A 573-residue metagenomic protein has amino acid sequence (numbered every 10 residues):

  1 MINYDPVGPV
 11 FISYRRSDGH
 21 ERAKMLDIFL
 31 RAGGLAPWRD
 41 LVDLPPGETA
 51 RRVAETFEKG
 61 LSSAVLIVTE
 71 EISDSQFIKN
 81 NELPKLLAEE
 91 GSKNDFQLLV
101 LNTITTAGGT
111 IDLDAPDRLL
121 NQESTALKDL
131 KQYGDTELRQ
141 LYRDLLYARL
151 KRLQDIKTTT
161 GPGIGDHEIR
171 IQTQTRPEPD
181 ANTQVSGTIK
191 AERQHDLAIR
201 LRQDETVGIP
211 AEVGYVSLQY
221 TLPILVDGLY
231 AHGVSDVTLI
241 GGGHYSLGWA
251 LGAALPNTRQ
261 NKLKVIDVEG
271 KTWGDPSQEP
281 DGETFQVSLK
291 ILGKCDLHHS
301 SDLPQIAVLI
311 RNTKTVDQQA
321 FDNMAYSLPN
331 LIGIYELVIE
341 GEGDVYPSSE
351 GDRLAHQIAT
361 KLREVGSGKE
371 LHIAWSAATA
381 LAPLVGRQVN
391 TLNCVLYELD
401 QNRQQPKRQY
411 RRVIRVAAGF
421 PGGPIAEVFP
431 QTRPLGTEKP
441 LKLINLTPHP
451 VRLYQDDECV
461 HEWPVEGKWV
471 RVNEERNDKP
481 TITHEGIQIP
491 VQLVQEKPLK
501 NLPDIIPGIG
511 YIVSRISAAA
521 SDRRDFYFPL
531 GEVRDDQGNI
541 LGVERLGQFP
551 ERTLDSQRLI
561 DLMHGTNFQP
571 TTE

Functional and structural regions predicted by a protein language model:
M1-A64, L86-N94: Conserved N-terminal substructure of TIR/SEFIR domains
M1-F29, D95-Q97, N102-D166: C-terminal interaction surface of TIR/SEFIR-family domains
D18, T238-W249, R311-V316, H372-P383 (+2 more regions): Gly/Ser/Thr-rich loops at beta-strand to alpha-helix junctions that form or flank small-molecule/cofactor-binding
E70-G91: Conserved TIR/SEFIR loop-to-helix hotspot centered on a Trp-containing motif with a nearby acidic residue
A181-A191, T284-T360, Y454: Redox- and metal-dependent alpha/beta enzyme cores, enriched for Fe-S-associated oxidoreductases and cofactor-handling
H232-T272, S277, L381-V385, V389-N390 (+1 more regions): Hydrophobic, ordered structural segments
P256-S288, V338-P347, L396-I425, V470-E474: Long, charge-dense
R433-K442, H449-E573: Intrinsically disordered, low-complexity segments enriched in small/polar residues
